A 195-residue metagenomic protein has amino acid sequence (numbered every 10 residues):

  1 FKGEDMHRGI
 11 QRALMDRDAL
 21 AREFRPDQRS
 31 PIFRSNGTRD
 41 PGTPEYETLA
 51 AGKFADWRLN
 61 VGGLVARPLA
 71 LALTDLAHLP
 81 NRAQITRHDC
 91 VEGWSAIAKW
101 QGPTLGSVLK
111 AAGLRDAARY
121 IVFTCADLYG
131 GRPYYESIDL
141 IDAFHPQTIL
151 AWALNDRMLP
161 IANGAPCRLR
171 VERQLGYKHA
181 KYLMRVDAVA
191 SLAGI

Functional and structural regions predicted by a protein language model:
F1-I195: Structured, non-membrane catalytic/scaffold regions adjacent to prosthetic-group chemistry
